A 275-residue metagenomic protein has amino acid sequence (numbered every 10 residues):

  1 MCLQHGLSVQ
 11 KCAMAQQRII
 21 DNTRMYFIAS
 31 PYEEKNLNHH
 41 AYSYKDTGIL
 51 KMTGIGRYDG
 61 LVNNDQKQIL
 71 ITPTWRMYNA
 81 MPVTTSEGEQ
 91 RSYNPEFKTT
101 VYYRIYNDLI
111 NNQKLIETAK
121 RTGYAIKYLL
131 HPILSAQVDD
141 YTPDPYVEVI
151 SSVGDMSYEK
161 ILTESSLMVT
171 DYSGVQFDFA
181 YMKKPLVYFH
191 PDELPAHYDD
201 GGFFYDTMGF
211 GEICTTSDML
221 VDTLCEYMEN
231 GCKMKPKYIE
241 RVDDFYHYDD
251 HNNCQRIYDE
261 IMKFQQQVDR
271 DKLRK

Functional and structural regions predicted by a protein language model:
M1-G60: Active-site and donor-binding regions of nucleotide-sugar-utilizing enzymes
M1-S8, E87-F97, K184-P195: A short, gly/pro- and small-residue-rich
I19, T118, K160-I161: Structural alpha-helical scaffold elements that stabilize or flank donor/cofactor-binding regions in carbohydrate
A29-Y32, G54-I55, P132, Y172 (+1 more regions): Helix N-cap/beta->alpha junction signal
D46-T47, D140-P145, G174-Y246: Catalytic binding pocket for nucleotide-activated donors in carbohydrate/polymer assembly enzymes
K51, G56-T142, C214, D249 (+1 more regions): Conserved catalytic-core segment of nucleotide-activated headgroup transferases in glycan assembly
P132-F177: Donor nucleotide-activated moiety binding/catalytic core segment of transferases that use nucleotide-activated donors
D250-K275: C-terminal alpha-helical cap of glycosyltransferases
